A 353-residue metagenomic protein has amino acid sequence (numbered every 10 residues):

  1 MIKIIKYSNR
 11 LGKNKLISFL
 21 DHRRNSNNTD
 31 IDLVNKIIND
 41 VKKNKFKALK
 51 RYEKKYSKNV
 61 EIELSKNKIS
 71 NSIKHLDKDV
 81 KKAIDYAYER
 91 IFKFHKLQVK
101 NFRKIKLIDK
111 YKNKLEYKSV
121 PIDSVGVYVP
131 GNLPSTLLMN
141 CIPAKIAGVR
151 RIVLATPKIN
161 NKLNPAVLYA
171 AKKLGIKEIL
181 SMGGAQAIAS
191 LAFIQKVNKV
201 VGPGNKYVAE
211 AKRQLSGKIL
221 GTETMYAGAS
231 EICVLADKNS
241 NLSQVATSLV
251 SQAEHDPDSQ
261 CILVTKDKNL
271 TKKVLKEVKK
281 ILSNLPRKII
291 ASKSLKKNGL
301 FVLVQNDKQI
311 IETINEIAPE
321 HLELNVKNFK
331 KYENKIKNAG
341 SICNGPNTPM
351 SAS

Functional and structural regions predicted by a protein language model:
M1-D123: N-terminal Rossmann-like NAD(P)+-binding subdomain of aldehyde/semialdehyde dehydrogenases
I2-R10, E178-G183, F301-N306: Short acidic-hydrophobic, aromatic-tinged amphipathic segments that line or gate anion-handling sites
K106-Y169: Conserved small-residue-rich beta-alpha loop and adjacent elements that most often cradle the phosphate/pyrophosphate
K110-Y111, I159-L163, M182-A189, F329: Short acidic loop-to-helix transition motifs that present clustered carboxylates
G175-Q260: Conserved NAD(P)+-binding/catalytic subdomain of aldehyde/semialdehyde dehydrogenases
M225-K297, F301: A conserved active-site cap/scaffold subdomain adjacent to cofactor or substrate pockets
E316-S353: C-terminal core of ALDH-fold dehydrogenases
